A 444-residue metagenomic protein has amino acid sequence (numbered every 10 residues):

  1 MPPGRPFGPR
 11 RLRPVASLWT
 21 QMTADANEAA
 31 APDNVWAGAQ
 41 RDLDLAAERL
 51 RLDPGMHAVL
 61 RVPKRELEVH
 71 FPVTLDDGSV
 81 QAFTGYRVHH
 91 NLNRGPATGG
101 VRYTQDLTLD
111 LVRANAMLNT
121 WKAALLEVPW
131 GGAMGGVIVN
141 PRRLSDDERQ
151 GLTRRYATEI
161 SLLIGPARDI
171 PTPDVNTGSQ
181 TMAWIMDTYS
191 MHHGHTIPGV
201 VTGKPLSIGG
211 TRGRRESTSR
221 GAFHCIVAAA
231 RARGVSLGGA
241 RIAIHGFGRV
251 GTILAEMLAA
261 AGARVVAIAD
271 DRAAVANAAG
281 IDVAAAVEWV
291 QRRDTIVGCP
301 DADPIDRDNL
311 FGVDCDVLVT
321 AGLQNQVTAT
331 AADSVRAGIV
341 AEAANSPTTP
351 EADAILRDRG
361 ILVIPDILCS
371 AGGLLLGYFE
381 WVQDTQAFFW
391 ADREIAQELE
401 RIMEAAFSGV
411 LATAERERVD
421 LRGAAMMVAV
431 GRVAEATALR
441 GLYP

Functional and structural regions predicted by a protein language model:
A29-H70: Short, Gly/Pro- and small/polar-rich lid/capping loops
A30-D33, A229-A230, A337-P444: Adenosine-phosphate binding glycine-rich loop
D53-V59, E127, G165-P173, T196-G199 (+3 more regions): Flexible, glycine/charged-enriched surface loops at secondary-structure junctions
A58, V69-P141, S145: Glycine-rich, N-terminal phosphate-binding loop and its surrounding beta-alpha-beta segment
T104, A123-G238: Glycine/serine-rich phosphate-binding loop and adjoining beta1-alpha1 elements at the start of nucleotide-handling
G210-G312: Glycine-rich phosphate/diphosphate-binding loop of Rossmann-like nucleotide-binding domains
A273-V363: Rossmann-like adenosine-cofactor binding region
